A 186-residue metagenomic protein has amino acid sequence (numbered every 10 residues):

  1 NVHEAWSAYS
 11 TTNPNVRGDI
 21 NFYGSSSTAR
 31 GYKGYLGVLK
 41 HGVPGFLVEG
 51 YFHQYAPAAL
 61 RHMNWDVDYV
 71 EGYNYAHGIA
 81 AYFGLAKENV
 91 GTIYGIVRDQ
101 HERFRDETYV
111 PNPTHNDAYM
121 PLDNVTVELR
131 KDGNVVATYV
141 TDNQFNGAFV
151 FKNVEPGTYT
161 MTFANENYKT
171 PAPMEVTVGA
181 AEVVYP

Functional and structural regions predicted by a protein language model:
N1-W6: Metal-dependent peptidase/peptidase-like ectodomains
P14-K87: Active-site-adjacent mobile loop/cap segments within catalytic or ligand-binding domains
G91-D99: A short, amphipathic beta-strand motif
F104-E128: Short flexible loop/turn segments that cap and initiate beta-strands
M120-D123, R130-A148: Short, acidic Ser/Thr/Gly-rich low-complexity loop/linker segments typical of extracellular and cell-surface proteins
F145, E155-P156: Surface-exposed loops/turns
V154, A164-P186: Structured interaction patches on ligand/partner-binding surfaces of diverse proteins
